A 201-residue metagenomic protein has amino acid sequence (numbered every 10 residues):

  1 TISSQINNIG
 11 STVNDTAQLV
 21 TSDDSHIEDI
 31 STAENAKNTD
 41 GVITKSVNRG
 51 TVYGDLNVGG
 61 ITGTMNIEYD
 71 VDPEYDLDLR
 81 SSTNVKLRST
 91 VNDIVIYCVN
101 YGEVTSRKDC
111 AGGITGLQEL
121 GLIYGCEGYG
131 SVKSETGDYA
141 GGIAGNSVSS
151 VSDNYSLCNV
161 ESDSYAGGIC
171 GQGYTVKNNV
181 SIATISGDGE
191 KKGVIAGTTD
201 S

Functional and structural regions predicted by a protein language model:
T1-S201: Predominantly extracellular beta-rich ligand-binding scaffolds that present long acidic/polar faces for carbohydrate
